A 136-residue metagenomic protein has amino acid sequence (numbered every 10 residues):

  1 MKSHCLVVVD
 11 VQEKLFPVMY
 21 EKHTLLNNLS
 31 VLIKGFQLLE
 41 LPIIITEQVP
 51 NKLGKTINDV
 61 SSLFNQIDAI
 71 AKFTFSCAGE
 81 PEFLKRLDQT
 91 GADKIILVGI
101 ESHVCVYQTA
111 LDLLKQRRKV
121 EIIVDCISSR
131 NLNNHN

Functional and structural regions predicted by a protein language model:
M1-T74, K85-R86, K119: Active-site acidic carboxylates
K2, K52-N136: Active-site-adjacent betaalpha module
